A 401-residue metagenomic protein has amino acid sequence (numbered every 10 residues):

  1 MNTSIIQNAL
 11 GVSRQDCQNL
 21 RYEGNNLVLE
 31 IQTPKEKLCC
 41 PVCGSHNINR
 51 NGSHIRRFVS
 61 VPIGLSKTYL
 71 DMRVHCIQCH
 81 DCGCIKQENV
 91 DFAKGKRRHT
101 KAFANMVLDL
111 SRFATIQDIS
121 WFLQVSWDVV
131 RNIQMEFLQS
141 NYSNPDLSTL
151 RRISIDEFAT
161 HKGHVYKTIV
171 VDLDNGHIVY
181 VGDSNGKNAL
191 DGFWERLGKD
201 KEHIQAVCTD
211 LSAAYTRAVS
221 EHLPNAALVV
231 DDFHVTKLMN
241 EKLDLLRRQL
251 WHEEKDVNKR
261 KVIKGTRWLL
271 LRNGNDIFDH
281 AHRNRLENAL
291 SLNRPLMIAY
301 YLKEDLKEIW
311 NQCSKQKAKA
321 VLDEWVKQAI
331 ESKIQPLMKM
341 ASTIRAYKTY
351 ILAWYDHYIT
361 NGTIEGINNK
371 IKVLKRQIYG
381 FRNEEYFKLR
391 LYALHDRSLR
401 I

Functional and structural regions predicted by a protein language model:
M1-C84, N89-V90: Short, conserved DNA-binding cores of transcription-related domains
E30, Y142-N144, W194-G198: Short, flexible, glycine/charge-rich loop motifs used to bind or transfer phosphoryl groups or to couple energy/partner
T33, K37, V42, K162-H164 (+6 more regions): Acidic/histidine-rich catalytic cores and adjacent linkers of DNA breakage/strand-transfer/modification proteins
N47, S126, F137-N141, L211 (+3 more regions): The DNA-recognition helices of helix-turn-helix-type DNA-binding domains
R57-H164, K201-I204, R217, I351-L352: Short, positively charged, Gly/Tyr-enriched micro-motifs that form contact patches at catalytic or ligand/partner
K96-H99, I178-D200: Active-site beta-loop-alpha junctions of metal-dependent nucleic acid enzymes, especially the RNase H-like/DDE
N240-W251: Short, surface-exposed amphipathic charged segments that create phosphate/polyanion-binding patches used for binding
